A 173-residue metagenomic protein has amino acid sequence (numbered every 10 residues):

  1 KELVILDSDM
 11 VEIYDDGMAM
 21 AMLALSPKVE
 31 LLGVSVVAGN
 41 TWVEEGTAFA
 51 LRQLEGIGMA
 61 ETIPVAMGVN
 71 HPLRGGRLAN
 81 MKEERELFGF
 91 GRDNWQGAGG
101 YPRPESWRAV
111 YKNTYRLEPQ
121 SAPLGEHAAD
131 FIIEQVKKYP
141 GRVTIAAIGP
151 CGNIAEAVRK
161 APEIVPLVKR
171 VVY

Functional and structural regions predicted by a protein language model:
K1-Y173: N-terminal acidic, glycine/proline-rich low-complexity segments
